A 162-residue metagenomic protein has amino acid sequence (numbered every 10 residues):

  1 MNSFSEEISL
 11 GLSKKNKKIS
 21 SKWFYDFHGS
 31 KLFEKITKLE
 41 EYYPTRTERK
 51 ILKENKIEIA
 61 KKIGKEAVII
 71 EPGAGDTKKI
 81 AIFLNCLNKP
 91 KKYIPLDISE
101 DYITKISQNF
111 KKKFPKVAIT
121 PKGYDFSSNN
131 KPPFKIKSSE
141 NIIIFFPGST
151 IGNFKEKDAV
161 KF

Functional and structural regions predicted by a protein language model:
M1-K22, S30: N-terminal auxiliary segments of SAM/dcSAM-dependent transferases
K17-F27, K31-A60: Class I SAM-dependent methyltransferase Rossmann-like catalytic core, especially the SAM/SAH-binding loop
E66-G75: Conserved class I S-adenosyl-L-methionine
D76-K89: Conserved SAM-binding loop of SAM-dependent methyltransferases across substrates and taxa, primarily the Class I
S99-E100: Conserved SAM/SAH-binding beta-strand->alpha-helix loop
I103-F110: Conserved SAM-binding loop
F110-S138: S-adenosyl-L-methionine
N153-F162: A short, conserved alpha-helix within the catalytic core of class I
